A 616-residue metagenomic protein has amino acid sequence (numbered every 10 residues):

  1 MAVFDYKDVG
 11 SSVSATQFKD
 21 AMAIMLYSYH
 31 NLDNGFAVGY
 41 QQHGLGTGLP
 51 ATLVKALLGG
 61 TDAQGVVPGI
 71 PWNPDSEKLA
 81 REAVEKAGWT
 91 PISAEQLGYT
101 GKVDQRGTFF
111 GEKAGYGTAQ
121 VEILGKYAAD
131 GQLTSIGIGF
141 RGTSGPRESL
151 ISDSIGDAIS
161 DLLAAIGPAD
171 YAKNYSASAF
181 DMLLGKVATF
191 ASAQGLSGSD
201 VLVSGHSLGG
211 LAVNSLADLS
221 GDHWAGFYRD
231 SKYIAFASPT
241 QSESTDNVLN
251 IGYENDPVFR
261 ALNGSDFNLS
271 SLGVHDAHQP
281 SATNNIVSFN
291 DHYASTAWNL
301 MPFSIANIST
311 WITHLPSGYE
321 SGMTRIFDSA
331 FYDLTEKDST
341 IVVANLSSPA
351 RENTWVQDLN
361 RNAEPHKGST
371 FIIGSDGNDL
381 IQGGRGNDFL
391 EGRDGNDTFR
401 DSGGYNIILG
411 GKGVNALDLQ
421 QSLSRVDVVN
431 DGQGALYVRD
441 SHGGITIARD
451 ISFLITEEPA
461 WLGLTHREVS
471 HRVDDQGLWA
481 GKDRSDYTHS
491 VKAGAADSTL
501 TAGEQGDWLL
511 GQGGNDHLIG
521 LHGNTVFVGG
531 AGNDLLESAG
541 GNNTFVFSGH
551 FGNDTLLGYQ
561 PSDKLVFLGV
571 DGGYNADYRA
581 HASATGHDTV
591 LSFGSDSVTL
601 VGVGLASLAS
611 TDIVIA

Functional and structural regions predicted by a protein language model:
M1-F140: Flexible, membrane-associating and regulatory peripheral segments of lipid-active enzymes
M1-L26, H30-D33, S135, Y175 (+5 more regions): Serine hydrolase/lipase
S76-L202, W224-D230, A363: A conserved cap/lid and substrate-binding interface adjacent to the catalytic center of lipid-processing enzymes
L133-S135, A191-D200, D230, N396 (+5 more regions): A general structural motif
T143-G145, Q421-R425, P459-W461, H550-F551 (+2 more regions): Acidic glycine-/aspartate-rich tracts in secreted/extracellular proteins
G205-G209, V213: Gly/Ala-rich beta-loop-alpha elbow adjacent to hydrolase catalytic centers
I341-D418, S424-G444, F453-T555, H587-S595 (+1 more regions): Glycine- and aspartate-rich repeat motifs characteristic of hemolysin/RTX-like Ca2+-binding segments in secreted
